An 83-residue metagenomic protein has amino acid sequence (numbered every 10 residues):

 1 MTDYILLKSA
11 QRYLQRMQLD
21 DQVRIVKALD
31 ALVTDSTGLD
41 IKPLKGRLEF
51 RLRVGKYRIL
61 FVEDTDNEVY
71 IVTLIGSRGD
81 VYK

Functional and structural regions predicted by a protein language model:
M1-K8, R12-R16, D20-V23, G38 (+2 more regions): Enriched for short, Lys/Arg-rich terminal
A28-R53: A short, surface-exposed loop/turn module that caps and links secondary-structure elements
